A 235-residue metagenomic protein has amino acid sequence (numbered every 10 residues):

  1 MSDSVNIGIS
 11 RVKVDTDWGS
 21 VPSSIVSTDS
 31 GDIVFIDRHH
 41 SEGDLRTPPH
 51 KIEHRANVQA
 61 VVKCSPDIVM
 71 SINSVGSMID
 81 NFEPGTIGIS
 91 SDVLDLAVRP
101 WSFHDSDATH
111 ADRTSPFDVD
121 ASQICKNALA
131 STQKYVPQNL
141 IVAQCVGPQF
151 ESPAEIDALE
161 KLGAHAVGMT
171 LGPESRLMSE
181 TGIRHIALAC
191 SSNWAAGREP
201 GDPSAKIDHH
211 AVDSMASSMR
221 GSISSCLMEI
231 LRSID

Functional and structural regions predicted by a protein language model:
M1-A111: Metabolite-binding pocket within alpha/beta catalytic cores that recognizes anionic/polar moieties
D37, V69-N73, I89, P137-N139 (+3 more regions): General beta-strand structural signal in soluble alpha/beta enzymes
V62-S65, E160, S179: Non-catalytic positions within long, well-ordered alpha-helices that form the structural scaffold/packing of enzyme
P116-K161: Active-site rim beta-loop-alpha module in soluble metabolic enzymes
M169-A211: Zn-dependent metallopeptidase/amidohydrolase metal-coordination segment
A196-D235: His/Asp/Glu-rich mid-to-C-terminal helical/loop segments that flank catalytic regions of hydrolases
